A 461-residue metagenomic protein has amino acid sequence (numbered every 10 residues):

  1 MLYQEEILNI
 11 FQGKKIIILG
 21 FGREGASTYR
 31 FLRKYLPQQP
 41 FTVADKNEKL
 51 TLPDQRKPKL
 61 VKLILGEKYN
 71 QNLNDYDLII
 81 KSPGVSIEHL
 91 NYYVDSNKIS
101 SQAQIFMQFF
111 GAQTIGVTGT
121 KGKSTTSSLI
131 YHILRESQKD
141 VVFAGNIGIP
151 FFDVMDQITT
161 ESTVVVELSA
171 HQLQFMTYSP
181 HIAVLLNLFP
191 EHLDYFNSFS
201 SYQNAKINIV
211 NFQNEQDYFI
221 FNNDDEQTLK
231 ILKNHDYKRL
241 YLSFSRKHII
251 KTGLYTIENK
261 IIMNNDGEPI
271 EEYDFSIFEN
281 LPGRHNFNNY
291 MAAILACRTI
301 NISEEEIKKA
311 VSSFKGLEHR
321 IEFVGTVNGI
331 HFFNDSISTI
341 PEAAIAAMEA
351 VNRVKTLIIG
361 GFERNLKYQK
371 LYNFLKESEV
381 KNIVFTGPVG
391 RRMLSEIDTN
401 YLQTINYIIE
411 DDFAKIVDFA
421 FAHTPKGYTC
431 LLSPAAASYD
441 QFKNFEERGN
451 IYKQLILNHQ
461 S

Functional and structural regions predicted by a protein language model:
M1-G116, S312, R320-E322, A414-A422: Short, basic phosphate-binding NTP loop
N9-K15, S27-F31, Y35, D140 (+1 more regions): Nucleotide phosphate-binding/pyrophosphate-handling subdomain across enzymes that bind or process nucleotide phosphates
G22, N47, I147, D224-D225 (+1 more regions): Residues in the short beta-alpha loop(s) of Rossmann-like NAD(P)-binding domains
R30-R33, Q71-Y76, P83-L240, D418 (+2 more regions): Phosphate-binding loop of NTP-binding sites
L32, I79, V117, N146 (+10 more regions): Residue-level signal for inorganic ion chemistry
F41-K46, F219-N223, I358-I359, E379-P388: Short internal beta-strands
T42-D45, G66-E67, S100-Q104, D236-T256 (+4 more regions): Beta-strand->loop->alpha-helix junctions that form or flank phosphate-binding loops in nucleotide-handling enzymes
P53-Q55, Q369-Y428: C-terminal helical cap/extension that packs against the catalytic core of soluble nucleotide-cofactor enzymes
